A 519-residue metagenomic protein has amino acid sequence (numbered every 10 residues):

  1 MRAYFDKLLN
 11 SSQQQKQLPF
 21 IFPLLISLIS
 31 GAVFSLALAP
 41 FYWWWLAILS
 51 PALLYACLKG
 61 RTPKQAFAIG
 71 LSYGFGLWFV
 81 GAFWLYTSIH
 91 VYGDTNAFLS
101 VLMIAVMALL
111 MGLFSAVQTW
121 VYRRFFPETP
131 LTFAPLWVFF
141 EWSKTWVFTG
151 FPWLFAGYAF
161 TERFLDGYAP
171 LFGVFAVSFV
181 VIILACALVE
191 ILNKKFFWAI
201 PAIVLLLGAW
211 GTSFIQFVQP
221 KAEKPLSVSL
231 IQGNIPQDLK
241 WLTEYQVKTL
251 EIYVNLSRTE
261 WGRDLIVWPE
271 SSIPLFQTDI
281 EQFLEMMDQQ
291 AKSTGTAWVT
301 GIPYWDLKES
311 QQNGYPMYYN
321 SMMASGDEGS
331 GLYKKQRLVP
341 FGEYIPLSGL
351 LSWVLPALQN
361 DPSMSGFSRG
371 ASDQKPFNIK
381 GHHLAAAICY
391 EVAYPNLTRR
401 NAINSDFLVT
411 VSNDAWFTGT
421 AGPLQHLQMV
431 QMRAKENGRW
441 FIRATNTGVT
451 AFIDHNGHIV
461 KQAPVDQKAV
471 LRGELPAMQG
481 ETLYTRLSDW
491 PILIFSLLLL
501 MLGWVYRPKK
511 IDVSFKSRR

Functional and structural regions predicted by a protein language model:
R2-Q216, G419, V430-R433, T445-I453 (+3 more regions): Membrane-embedded alpha-helical bundles of multi-pass enzymes that act on lipidic or dolichyl-linked glycan substrates
L38-L53, L77-W84, Q232-N234, R263-L275 (+2 more regions): Short, conserved active-site loops that position catalytic residues or coordinate cofactors/metal ions across diverse
S88, P236-L250: Acidic/histidine-rich helix-loop elements that form or flank divalent-metal/phosphate-binding sites at the catalytic
L99-V106, I235-W241, A357-Q359: Short glycine/proline- and acidic residue-enriched helix-loop micro-motifs that form flexible lids or anion-recognition
L205-D238: Hydrophobic alpha-helical transmembrane segments in integral membrane proteins
L207-G208, T243-E244, V409: Class I S-adenosylmethionine
E251, I266, E270-R519: Solvent-exposed soluble domains appended to multi-pass membrane proteins
E251-G262: A short, well-ordered alpha-helical element
